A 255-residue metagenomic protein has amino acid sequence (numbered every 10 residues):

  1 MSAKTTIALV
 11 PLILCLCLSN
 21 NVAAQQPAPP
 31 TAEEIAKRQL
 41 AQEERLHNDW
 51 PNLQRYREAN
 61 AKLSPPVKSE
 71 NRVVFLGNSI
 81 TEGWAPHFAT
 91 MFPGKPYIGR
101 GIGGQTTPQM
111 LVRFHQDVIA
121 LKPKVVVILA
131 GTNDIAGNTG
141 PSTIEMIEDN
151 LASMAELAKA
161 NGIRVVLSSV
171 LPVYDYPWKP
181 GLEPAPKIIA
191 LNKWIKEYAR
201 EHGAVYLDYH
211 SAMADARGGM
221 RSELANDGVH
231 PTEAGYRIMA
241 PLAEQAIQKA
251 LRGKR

Functional and structural regions predicted by a protein language model:
M1-F75, T81-E82, P86, T90-M91 (+3 more regions): N-terminal secretory targeting modules
H47, Y97-I102: Short, basic, glycine/proline-bearing loop/turn elements
L76, R100, L207-Y209: Hydrophobic residues at beta-strand termini and immediately following loops that shape nucleotide-binding pockets
L76-G77, S168: Short hydrophobic segments within beta-strands
S79, I102, T132: Active-site metal-binding loops of divalent metal-dependent hydrolases
A89-P96, Q109-R255: Alpha-helical cap/lid subdomain in secreted, periplasmic, or secretory-pathway luminal O-acyl-processing enzymes
